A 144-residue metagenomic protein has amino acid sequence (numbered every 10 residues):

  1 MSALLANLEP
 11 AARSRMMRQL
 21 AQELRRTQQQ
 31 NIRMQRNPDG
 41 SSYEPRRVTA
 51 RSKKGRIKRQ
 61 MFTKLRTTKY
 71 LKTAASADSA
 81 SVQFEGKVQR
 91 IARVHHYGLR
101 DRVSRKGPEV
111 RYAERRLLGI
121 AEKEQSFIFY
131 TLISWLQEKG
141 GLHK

Functional and structural regions predicted by a protein language model:
M1-K144: Short, Lys/Arg-rich flexible segments
